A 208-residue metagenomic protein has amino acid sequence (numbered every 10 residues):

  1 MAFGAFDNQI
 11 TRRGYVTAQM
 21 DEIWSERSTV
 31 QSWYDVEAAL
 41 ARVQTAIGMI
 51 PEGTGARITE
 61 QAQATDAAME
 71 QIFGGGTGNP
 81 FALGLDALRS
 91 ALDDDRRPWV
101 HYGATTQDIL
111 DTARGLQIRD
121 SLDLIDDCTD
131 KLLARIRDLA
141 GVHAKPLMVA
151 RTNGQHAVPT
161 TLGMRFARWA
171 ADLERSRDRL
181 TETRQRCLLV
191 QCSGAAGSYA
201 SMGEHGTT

Functional and structural regions predicted by a protein language model:
M1-T208: A helix-coil-helix interface module used to build multimeric assemblies and to scaffold catalytic/cofactor sites
